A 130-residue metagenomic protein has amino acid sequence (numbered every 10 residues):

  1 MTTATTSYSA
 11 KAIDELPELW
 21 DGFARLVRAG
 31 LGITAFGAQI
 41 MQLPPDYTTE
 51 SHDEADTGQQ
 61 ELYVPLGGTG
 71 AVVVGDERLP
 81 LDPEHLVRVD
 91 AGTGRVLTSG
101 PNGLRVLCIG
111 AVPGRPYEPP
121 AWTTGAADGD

Functional and structural regions predicted by a protein language model:
M1-G37, P44-P45, E50-S51, P119-D130: A short, N-terminal "cap"/entry segment at the start of jelly-roll beta-barrel domains of the cupin/DSBH fold
M41-L43, A55-V72: Short, conserved beta-strand element in jelly-roll/cupin
E50-S51, V72-V73, V89, G94-P101: Short beta-strand His + acidic residue motifs that chelate non-heme Fe in jelly-roll/DSBH and cupin folds
G58, E77, T93, N102-G103 (+1 more regions): A generic "binding-loop/recognition-motif" signal
G67, G75, I109-A111: Cofactor-binding loop segments of dinucleotide-utilizing enzymes, especially the Rossmann-like FAD- and NAD(P)+-binding
D76-A91: Short acidic-glycine-tyrosine-enriched beta hairpin
T98-D130: Double-stranded beta-helix
